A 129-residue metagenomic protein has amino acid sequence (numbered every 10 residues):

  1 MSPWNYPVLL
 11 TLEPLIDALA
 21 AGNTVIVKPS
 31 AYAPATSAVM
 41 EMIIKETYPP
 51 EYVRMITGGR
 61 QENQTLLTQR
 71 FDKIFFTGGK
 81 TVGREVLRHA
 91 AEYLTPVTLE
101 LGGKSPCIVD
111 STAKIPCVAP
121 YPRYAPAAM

Functional and structural regions predicted by a protein language model:
M1-T47, E51, L94: Conserved small-residue-rich beta-alpha loop and adjacent elements that most often cradle the phosphate/pyrophosphate
I16, K73-T77: Periplasmic-binding protein-like
D17-A18, T65, H89: Hydrophobic/aromatic ligand-binding patch that stacks against planar heteroaromatic rings of cofactors or nucleotides
A21-I26, L67-K73: Short, surface-exposed connector motifs at secondary-structure boundaries
G22, V53, I74, G103: Residue-level signal for inorganic ion chemistry
N23, K28-S30, T57, T77-G78 (+1 more regions): Short beta->alpha connector loops at strand-helix junctions that form conserved, small/polar/Pro-enriched
Y48, T81-M129: ALDH superfamily catalytic-core signature
M55-D72: A structured beta-alpha segment of the ubiquitous adenosine-cofactor-binding alpha/beta core
